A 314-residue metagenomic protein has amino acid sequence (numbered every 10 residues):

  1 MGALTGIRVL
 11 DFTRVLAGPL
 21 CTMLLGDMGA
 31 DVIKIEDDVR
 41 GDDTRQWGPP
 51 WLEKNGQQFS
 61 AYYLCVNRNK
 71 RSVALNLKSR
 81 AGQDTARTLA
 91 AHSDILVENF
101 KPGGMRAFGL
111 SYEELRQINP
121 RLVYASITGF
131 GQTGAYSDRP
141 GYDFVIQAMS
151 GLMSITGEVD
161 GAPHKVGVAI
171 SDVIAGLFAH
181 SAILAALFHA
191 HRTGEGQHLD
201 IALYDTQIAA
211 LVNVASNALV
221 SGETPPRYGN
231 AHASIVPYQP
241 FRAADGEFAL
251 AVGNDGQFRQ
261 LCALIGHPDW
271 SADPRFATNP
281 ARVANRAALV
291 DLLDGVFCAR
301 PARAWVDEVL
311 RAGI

Functional and structural regions predicted by a protein language model:
M1-A182, A186-R192, H198, R227: N-terminal helix-loop segment corresponding to the beta1-alpha1 unit of nucleotide/adenylate-binding folds
V32-I35, L310-I314: Short, well-structured beta-strand/strand-turn elements
V39, F130-G131, L203-I208, D245 (+1 more regions): Glycine-rich beta-alpha junction loops
N76, E98, I201-Y204, L250-V252: Active-site-adjacent beta-strand anchor residues
G176-G196, A209-S221, C262-D269: Oxidoreductase and adenylate-handling cofactor-binding alpha/beta cores
G196-Y204, E308: Beta-strand segments within the central parallel beta-sheet cores of soluble alpha/beta enzyme folds
G222-Y238: Active-site Gly/Thr loop motif
V236-G313: Aromatic-enriched alpha-helical interface/lid elements that frame and gate functional surfaces
